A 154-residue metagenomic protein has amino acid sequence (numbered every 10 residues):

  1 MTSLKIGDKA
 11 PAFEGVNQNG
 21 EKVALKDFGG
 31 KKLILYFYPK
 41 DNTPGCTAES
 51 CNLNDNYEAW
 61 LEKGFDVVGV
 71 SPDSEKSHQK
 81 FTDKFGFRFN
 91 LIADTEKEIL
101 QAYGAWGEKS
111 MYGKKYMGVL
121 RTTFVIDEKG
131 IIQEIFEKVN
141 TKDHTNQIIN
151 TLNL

Functional and structural regions predicted by a protein language model:
M1-L154: Chalcogenol-based redox active-site neighborhoods
